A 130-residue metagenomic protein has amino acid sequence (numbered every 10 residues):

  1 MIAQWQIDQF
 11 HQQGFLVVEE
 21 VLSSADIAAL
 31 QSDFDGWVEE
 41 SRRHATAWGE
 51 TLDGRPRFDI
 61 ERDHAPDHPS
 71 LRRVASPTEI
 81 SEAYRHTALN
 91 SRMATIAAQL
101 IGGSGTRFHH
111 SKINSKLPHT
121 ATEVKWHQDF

Functional and structural regions predicted by a protein language model:
M1-Q12, E19-W126: Non-heme Fe(II)-dependent double-stranded beta-helix
D129: Glycine-rich phosphate/pyrophosphate-binding beta-alpha loops
